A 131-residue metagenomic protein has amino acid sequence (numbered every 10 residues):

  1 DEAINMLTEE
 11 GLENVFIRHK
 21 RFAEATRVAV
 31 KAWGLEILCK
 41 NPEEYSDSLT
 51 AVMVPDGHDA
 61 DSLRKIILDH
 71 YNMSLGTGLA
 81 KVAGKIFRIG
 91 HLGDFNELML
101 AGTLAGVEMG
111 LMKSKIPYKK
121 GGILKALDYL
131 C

Functional and structural regions predicted by a protein language model:
D1-M6, E108-M112: Short glycine/serine- and small hydrophobic-enriched flexible loop segments
A3-E24: Structural signature of PLP-dependent enzymes
A23-A25, V30-W33, E43-D47: Short gly/pro-enriched beta-turn/loop segments at secondary-structure junctions
K31-E36, Y71-L75: Short amphipathic beta-strand starts and helix->beta connectors
E36-H70: Conserved PLP-binding catalytic core of the aspartate aminotransferase-like
I67-L75, M109-L111: A common structural junction motif
K81, K85-C131: PLP-dependent enzyme catalytic core of the Aspartate aminotransferase-like
